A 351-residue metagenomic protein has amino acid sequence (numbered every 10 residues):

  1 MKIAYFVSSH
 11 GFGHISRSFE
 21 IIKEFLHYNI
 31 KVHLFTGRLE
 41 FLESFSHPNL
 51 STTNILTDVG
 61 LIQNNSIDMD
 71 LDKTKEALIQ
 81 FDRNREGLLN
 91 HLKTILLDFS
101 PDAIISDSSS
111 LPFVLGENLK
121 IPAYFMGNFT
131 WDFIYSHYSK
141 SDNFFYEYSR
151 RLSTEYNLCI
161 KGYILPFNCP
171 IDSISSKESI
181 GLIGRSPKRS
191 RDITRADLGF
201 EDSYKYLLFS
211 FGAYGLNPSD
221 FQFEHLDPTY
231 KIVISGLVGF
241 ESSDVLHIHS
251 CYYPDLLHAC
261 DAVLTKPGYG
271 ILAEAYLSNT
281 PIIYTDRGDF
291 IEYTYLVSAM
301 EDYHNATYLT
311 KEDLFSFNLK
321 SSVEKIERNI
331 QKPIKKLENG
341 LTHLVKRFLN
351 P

Functional and structural regions predicted by a protein language model:
S9, H27-Y28, V32-R83: Conserved nucleotide-sugar phosphate-binding/catalytic loop shared by glycosyltransferases and other
I15-F25, E40-F41: Short amphipathic alpha-helix
I22-E24, R185-A262: Donor-nucleotide binding loops and adjacent catalytic segments primarily of GT-B fold Leloir glycosyltransferases
M69-A103, L111: Conserved nucleotide-sugar donor-binding subdomain of glycosyltransferases
A77, T154-D172, H304-P351: Leloir-type glycosyltransferase catalytic cores
K93-S153: Conserved nucleotide-sugar donor-interacting segment of glycosyltransferase catalytic cores, predominantly GT-B
A103-D107, F125, Y252-Y295: A donor-sugar binding/catalytic signature common to diverse glycosyltransferases and related nucleotide-sugar
I134-L216: A nucleotide-sugar donor-handling region in carbohydrate enzymes
